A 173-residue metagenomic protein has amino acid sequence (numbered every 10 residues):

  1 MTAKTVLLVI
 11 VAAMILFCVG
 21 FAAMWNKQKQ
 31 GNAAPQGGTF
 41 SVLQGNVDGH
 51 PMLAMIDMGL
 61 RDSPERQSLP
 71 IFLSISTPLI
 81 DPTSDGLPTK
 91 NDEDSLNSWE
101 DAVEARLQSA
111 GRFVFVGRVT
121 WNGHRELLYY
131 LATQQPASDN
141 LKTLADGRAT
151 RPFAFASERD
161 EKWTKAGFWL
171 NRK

Functional and structural regions predicted by a protein language model:
T2-A102, S109-F113, A132-Q135, A166-R172: Charge-rich, low-complexity segments
Q67-L69, G123, A149: A short, structural micro-pattern
L73, L127, F153: A broad, low-specificity signal marking well-ordered, structured residues that form hydrophobic/aromatic
N91, G117, L128: Conserved aromatic-histidine-acidic binding/catalytic patches
F115-W121: Short beta-strand
G123-A132: Short, well-ordered beta-strand segments in beta-rich or mixed alpha/beta enzyme and ligand-binding folds
D139-R148: Short amphipathic alpha-helices in soluble, non-transmembrane regions that often serve as interface/regulatory elements
G147-K173: Conserved short beta-strand edge segments in small beta-sheet-based binding/regulatory domains
